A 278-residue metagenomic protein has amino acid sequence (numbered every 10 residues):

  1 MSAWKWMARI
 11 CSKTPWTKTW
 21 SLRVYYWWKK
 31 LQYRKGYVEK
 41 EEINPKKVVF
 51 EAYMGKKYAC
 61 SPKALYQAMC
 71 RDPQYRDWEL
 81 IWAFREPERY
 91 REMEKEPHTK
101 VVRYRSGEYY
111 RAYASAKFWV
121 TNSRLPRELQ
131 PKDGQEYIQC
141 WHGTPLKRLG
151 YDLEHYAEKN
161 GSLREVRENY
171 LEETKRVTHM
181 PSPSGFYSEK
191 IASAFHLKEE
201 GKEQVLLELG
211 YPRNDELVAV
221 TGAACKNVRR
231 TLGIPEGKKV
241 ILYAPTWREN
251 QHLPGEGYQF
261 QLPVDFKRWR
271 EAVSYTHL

Functional and structural regions predicted by a protein language model:
S2-G107: N-terminal pre-catalytic "stem/leader" segment of glycosyltransferase-like enzymes
P15, T19-Q32, G150-Y258: A nucleotide-sugar donor-handling region in carbohydrate enzymes
V49-E51, V120, I138-C140, P181 (+1 more regions): Structural motif
K63-Q67, E94, H98-S162, E168: Extended catalytic core of nucleotide-activated donor transferases of GT-like folds
F84-E86, S123, P183-F186: Helix N-cap/beta->alpha junction signal
L125-D133, K226-P235, W269-R270: Short amphipathic alpha-helices and their capping/turn segments at secondary-structure boundaries
L129-G134, E172-K175, E200, V273: Short, conserved loop/helix-junction motifs that constitute active-site signature segments in enzyme catalytic cores
T276-H277: Conserved small/polar residues in nucleotide/adenosyl-binding loops
